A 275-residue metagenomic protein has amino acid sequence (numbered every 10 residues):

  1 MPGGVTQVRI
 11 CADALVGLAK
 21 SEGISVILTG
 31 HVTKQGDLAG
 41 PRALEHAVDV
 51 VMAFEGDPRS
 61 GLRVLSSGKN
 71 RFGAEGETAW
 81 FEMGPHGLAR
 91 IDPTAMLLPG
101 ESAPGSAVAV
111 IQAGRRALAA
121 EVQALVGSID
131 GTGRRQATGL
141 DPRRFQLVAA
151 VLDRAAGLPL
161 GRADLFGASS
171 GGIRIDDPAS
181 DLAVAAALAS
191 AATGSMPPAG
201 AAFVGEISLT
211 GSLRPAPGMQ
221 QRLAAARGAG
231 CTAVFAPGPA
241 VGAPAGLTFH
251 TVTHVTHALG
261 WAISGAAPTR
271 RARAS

Functional and structural regions predicted by a protein language model:
M1-S275: Peripheral, non-AAA+ core regions of ATP-driven protein-machinery
